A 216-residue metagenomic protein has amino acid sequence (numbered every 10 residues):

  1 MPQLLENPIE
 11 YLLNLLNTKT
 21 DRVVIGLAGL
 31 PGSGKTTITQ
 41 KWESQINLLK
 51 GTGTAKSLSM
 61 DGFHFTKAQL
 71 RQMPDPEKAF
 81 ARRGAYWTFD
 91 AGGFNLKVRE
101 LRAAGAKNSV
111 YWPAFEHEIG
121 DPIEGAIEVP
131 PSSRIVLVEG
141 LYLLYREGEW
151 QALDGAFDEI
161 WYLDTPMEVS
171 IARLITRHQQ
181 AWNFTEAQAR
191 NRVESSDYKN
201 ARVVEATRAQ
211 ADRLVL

Functional and structural regions predicted by a protein language model:
M1-G26, L30: Extreme N-terminal, non-catalytic leader segments that precede Walker-type/kinase nucleotide-binding cores
K35: Conserved lysine of the Walker
I38: Hydrophobic positions on the alpha1 helix immediately C-terminal to the Walker A/P-loop
K41: Active-site signature of alpha/beta-hydrolase-fold catalytic machinery across serine- and Asp/Cys-nucleophile hydrolases
K50-A68: Short beta-strand-centered segment that lines the nucleotide-binding/catalytic pocket of NTP-utilizing
H64-E116: Conserved nucleotide-sensing/catalytic segment adjacent to the nucleotide-binding pocket in NTP-handling enzymes
I119-R177: ATP-dependent NMP and nucleoside kinases share a basic, alpha-helical "lid"
E124-G125, Q151, T176-L216: Small-molecule kinase domains that catalyze NTP-dependent phosphoryl transfer to phosphate-bearing small molecules
